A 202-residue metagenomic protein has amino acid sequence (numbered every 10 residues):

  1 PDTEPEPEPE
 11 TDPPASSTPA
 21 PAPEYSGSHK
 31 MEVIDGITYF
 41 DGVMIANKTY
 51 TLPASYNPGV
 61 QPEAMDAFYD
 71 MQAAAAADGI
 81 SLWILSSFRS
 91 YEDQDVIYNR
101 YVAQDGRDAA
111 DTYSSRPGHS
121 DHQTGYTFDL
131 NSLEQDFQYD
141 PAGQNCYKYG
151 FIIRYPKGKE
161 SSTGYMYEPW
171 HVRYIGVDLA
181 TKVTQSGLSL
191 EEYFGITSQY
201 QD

Functional and structural regions predicted by a protein language model:
P1-D202: Extracytoplasmic cell-surface/polysaccharide-interacting catalytic and binding patches
